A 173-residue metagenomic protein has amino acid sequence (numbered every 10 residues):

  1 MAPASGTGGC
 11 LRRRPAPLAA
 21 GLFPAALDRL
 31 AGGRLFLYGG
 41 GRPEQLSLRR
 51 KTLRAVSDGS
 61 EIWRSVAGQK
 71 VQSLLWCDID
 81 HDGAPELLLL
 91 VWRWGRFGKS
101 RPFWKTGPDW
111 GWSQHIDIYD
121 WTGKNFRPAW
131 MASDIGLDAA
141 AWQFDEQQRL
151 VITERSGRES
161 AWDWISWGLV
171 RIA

Functional and structural regions predicted by a protein language model:
M1-A173: Beta-propeller-forming repeat regions
